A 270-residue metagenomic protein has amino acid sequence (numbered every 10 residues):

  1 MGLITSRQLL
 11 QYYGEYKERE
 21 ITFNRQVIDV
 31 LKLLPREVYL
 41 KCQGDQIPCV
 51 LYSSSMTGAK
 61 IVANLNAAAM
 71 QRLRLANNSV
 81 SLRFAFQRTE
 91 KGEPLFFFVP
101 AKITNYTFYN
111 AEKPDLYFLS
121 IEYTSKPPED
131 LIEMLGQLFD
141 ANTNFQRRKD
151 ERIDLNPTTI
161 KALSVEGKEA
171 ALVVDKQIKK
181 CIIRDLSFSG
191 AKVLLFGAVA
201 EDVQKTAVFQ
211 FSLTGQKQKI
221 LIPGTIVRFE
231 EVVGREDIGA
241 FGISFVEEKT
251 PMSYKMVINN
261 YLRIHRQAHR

Functional and structural regions predicted by a protein language model:
M1-R270: Structured alpha-helical
